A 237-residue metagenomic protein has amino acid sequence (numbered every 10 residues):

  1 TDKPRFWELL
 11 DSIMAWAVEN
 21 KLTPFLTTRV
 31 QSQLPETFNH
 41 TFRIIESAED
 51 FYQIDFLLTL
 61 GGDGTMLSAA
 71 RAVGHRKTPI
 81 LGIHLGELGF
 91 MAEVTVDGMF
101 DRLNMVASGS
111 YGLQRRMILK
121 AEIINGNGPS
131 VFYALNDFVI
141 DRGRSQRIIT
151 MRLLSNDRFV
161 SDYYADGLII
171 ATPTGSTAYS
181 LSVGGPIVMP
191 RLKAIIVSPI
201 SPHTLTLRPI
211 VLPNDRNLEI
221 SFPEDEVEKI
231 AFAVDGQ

Functional and structural regions predicted by a protein language model:
T1-F56, D97-G112, I123-F132: ATP/NTP phosphate-donor binding region
R5-W7, G64-A69, T177-S182: Short glycine/serine/threonine-rich phosphate/pyrophosphate-binding segments that cradle anionic phosphate groups
T59-D63, R71-A72: N-terminal glycine-rich "phosphate-gripper" loop used for MgATP/nucleotide binding and carboxylate activation
R76-V94: Short, acidic/small-residue loops that bind anionic groups at enzyme active sites
L88-D166: Catalytic core of DAGKc-family lipid kinases
A107, M189-L192, V197, V211-P223: Structural signature of FAD isoalloxazine-binding scaffolds in flavoprotein oxidoreductases
I140, N156-F159, L205-Q237: ATP/nucleoside-binding phosphotransfer catalytic cores, i.e., glycine-rich phosphate-binding loops
D162-T206: Gly/Ser/Thr-rich active-site loops/lids in small-molecule metabolic enzymes that frequently grip phosphoryl groups
